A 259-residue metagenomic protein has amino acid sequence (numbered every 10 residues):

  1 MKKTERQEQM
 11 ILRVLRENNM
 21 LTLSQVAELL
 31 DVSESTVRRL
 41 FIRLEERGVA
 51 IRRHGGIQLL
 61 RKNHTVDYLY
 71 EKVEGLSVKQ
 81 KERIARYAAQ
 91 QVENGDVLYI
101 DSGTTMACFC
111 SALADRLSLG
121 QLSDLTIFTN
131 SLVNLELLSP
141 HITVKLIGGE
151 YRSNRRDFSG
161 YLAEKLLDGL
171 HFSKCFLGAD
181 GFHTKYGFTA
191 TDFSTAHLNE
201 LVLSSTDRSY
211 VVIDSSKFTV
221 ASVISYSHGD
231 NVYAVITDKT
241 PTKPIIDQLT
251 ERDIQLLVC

Functional and structural regions predicted by a protein language model:
K2-L12, R16-M20, L29-L30, S35-Y99 (+3 more regions): HTH-adjacent hinge/linker in prokaryotic transcriptional regulators
K3-R13, M20-V26, D31-T36, E45 (+3 more regions): Conserved phosphate- and dinucleotide-binding cores of soluble alpha/beta proteins, encompassing both enzyme active
D101-T104: Glycine-rich beta-strand-to-loop/alpha-helix junction loops that act as flexible
F109-C110, V202: Buried hydrophobic packing segments
L125: Catalytic beta/alpha-barrel core
